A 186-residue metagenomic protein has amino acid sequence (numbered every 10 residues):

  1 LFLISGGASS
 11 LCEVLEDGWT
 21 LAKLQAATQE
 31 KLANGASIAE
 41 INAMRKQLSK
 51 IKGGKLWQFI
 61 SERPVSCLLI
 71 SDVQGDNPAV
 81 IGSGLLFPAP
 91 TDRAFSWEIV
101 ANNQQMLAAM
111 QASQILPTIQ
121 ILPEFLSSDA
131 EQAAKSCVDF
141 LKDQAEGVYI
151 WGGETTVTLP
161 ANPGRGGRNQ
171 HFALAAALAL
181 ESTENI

Functional and structural regions predicted by a protein language model:
L1-W151, T155-I186: N-terminal loops that bind phosphate or other acidic moieties and the adjacent beta-alpha structural core
